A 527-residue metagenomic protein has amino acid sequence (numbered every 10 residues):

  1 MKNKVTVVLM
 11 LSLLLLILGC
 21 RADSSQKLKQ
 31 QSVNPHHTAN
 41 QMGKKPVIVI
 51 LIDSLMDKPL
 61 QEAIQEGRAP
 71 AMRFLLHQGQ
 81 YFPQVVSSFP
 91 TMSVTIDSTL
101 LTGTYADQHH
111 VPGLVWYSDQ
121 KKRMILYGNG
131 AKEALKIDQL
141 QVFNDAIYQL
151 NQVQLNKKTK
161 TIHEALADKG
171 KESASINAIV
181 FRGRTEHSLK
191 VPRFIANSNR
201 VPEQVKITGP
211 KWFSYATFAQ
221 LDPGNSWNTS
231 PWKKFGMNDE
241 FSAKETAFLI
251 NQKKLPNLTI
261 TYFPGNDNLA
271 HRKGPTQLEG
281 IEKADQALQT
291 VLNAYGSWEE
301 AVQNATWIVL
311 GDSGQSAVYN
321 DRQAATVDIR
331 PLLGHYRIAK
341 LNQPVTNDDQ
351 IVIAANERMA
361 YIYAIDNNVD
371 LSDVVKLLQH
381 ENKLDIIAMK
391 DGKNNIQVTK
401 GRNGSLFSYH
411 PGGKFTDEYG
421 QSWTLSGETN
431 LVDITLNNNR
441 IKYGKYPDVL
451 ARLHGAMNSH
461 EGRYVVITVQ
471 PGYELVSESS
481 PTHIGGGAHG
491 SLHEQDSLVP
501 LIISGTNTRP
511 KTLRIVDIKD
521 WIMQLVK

Functional and structural regions predicted by a protein language model:
M1-V8: Bacterial N-terminal signal peptides that target proteins for export
L16-G19: C-terminal motif of bacterial Sec signal peptides marking the signal peptidase cleavage site
D23-Q80, T91: Active-site-proximal N-terminal segment of extracellular/periplasmic enzymes that hydrolyze or transfer
S24-S25, T104-Y105, V111-H271, G427 (+2 more regions): His/Asp/Glu-rich, glycine-adjacent segments that coordinate divalent cations and/or stabilize oxyanion chemistry on
Q61-V115, A174: Short, structured active-site-proximal loop/turn typified by the sulfatase FGly-forming signature C/S-X-P-X-R
K158-T159, D348-R509, I515, K519: Active-site neighborhoods of enzymes that stabilize oxyanions during catalysis
G236-I250, N257-T259, N266-W307, A317 (+1 more regions): A long, amphipathic alpha-helix that forms part of the scaffold/cap immediately adjacent to metal-dependent active
V302-Q303, G311-A364: Acidic/histidine-rich catalytic neighborhood
